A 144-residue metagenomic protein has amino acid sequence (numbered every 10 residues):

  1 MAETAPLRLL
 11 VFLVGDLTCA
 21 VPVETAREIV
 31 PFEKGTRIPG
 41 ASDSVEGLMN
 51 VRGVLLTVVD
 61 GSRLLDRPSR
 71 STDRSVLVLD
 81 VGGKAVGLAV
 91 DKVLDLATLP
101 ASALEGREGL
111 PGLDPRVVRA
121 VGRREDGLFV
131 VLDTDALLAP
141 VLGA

Functional and structural regions predicted by a protein language model:
M1-A144: An acidic, low-aromatic, low-complexity terminal/linker signal
